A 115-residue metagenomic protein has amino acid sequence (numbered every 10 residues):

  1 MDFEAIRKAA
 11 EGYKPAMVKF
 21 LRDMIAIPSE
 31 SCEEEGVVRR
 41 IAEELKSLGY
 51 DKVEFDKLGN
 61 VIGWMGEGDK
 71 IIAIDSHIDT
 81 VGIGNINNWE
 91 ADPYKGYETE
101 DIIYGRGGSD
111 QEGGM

Functional and structural regions predicted by a protein language model:
D2-G108: Acidic/His- and Gly-rich active-site-bordering loop/insert found across diverse amide/peptide-bond hydrolases
G107-M115: Active-site alpha-helical elements of protease catalytic centers
